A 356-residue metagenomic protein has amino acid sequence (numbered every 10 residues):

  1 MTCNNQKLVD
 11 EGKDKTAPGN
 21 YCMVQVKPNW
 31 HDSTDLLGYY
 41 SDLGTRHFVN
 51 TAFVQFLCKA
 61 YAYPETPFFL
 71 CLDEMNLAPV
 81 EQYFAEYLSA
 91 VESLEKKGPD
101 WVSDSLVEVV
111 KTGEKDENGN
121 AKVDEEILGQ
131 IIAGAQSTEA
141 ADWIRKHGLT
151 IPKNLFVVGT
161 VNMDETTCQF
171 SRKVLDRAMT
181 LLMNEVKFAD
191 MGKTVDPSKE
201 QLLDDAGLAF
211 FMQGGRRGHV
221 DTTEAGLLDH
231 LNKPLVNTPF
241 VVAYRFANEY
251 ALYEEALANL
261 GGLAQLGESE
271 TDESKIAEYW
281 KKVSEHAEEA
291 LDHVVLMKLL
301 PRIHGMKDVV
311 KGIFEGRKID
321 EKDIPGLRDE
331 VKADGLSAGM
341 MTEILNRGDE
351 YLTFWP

Functional and structural regions predicted by a protein language model:
M1-F210: AAA+ P-loop NTPase catalytic core and its hallmark functional loops
K193-P356: Alpha-helical lid/collar subdomain of P-loop NTPases
